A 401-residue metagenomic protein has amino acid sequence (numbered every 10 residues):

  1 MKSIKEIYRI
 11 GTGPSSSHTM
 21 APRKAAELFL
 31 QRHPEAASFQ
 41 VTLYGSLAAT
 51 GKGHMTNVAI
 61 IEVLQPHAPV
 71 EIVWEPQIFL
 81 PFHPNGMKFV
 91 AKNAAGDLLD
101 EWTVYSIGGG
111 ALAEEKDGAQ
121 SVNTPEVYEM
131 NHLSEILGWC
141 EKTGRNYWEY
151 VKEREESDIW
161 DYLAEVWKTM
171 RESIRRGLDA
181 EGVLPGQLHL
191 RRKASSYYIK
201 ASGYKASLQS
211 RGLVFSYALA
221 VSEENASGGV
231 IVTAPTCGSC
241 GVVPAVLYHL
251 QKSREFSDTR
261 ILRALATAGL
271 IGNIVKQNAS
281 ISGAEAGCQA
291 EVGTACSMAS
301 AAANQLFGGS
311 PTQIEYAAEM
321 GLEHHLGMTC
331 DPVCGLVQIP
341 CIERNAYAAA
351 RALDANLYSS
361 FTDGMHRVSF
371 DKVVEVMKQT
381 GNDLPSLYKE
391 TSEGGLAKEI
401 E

Functional and structural regions predicted by a protein language model:
Y8-A26, S227-V246, C288-C296: Conserved phosphate/anionic-ligand binding catalytic regions in large, soluble enzymes, centered on
I10-G11, S282-G287, P332-C341: Short beta-alpha connecting loops at secondary-structure transitions that line or flank enzyme active sites
T19-R32, P244-E255, S300-G308: Alpha-helical support elements that line or immediately flank enzyme active sites and cofactor-binding pockets
A59-W74: A glycine-rich helix N-cap at a beta->alpha junction
V70-Y204, G212-L213: C-terminal regulatory domains involved in ligand/effector binding and gene-expression control
R171-I274, S280-G287, G395-E401: Accessory "access/gating" subregions that flank catalytic or transport cores
S216, A220, G241-Q251, A266-I274 (+3 more regions): Contiguous, well-ordered alpha-helical segments that form the cores/surfaces of helical PPI scaffolds
A303-E401: Functionally critical mobile loop/hinge segments
